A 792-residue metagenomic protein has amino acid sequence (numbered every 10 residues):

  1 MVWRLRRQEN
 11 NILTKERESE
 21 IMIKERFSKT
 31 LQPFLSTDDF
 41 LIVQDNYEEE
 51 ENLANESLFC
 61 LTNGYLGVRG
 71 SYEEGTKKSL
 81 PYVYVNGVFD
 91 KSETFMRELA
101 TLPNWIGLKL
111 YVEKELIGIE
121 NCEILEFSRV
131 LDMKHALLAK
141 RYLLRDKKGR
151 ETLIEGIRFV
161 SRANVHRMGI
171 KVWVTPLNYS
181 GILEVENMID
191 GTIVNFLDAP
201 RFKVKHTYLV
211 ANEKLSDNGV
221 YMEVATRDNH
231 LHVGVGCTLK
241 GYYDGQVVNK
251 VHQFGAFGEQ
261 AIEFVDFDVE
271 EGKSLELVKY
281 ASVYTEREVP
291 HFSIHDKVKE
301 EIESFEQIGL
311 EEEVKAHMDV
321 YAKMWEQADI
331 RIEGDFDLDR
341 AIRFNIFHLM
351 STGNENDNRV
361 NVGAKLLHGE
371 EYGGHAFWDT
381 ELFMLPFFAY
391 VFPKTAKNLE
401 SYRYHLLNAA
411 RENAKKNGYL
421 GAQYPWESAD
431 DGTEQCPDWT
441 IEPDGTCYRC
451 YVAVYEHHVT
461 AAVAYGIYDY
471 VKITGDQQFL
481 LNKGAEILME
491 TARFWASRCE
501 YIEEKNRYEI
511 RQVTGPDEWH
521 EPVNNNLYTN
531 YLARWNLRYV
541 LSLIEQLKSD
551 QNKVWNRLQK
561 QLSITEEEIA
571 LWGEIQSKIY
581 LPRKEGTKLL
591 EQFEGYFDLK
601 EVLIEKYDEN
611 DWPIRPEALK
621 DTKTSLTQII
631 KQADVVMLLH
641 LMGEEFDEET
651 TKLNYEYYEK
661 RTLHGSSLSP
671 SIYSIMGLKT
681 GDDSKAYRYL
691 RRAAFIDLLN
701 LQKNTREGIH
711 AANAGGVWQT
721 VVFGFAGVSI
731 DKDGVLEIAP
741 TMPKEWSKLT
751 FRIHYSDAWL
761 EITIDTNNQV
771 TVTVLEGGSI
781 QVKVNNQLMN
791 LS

Functional and structural regions predicted by a protein language model:
M22-T62, L66-Y372, P616-K623: Acidic/polar, glycine-enriched structural segments that form the non-catalytic walls/loops of the carbohydrate-binding
L53-K77, Y84, F383, Q435 (+5 more regions): C-terminal capping/lid segments that line or modulate ligand- or cofactor-binding pockets
T94-K147, L153, E648-K652, E659 (+1 more regions): Non-catalytic C-terminal accessory modules of carbohydrate-active enzymes
Y179, R287-V289, R331-I332, Y390 (+4 more regions): Inter-helical turn/loop segments and adjacent helix faces that build the functional surface of alpha-helical bundle
G353-H368, K394-Y465, V471, Q478-N482 (+4 more regions): Helix-terminus loop motifs that line ligand-binding clefts
G363-H375, G418-C450, R507-N526, F593 (+2 more regions): Carbohydrate-binding/catalytic loop surfaces
F377-L406, E456, R538, E545 (+1 more regions): Active-site core of glycosidic bond-cleaving carbohydrate-active enzymes
F494-I564: Acidic/histidine-rich catalytic neighborhood
